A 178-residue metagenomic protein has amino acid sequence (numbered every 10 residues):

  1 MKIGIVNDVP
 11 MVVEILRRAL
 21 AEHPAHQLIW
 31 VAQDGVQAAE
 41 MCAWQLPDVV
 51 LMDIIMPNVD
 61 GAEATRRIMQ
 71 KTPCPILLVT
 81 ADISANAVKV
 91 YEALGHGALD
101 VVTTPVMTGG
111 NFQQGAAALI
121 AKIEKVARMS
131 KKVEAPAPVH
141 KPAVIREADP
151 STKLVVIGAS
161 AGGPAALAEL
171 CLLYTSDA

Functional and structural regions predicted by a protein language model:
M1-S176: Strand-loop microenvironment adjacent to phosphate/nucleotide-handling motifs in alpha/beta enzyme folds
